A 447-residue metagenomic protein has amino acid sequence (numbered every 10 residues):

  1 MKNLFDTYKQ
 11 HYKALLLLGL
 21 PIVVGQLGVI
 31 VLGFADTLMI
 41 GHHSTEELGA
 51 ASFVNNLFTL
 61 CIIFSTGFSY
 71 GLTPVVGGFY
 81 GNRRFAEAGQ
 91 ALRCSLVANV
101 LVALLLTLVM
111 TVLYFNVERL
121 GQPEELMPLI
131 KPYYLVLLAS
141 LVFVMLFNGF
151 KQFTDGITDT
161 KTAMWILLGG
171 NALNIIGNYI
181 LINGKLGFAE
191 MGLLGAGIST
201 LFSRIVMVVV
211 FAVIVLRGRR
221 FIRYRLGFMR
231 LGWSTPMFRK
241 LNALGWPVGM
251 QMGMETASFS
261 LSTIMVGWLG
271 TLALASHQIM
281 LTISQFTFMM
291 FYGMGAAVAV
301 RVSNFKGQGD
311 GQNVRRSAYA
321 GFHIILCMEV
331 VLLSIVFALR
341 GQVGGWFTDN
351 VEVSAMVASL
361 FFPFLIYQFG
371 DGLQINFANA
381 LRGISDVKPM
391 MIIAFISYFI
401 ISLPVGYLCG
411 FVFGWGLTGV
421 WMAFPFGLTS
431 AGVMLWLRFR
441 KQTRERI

Functional and structural regions predicted by a protein language model:
M1-G19, V76-V142, F188-G245, V302-Y367 (+1 more regions): Short alpha-helical transmembrane segments in multi-pass integral membrane proteins
T7-L38, H42-H43, T59-G71, V75 (+5 more regions): N-terminal transmembrane alpha-helices
L16, L20, L32, F68 (+15 more regions): Residue-level signal for transmembrane alpha-helical positions in Major Facilitator Superfamily
L17-D36, V136, F147, G170 (+5 more regions): Transmembrane helical elements of multi-pass membrane transporters/channels
I22, Q26, T37-L38, P74 (+15 more regions): Transmembrane alpha-helix boundary and packing residues in multipass membrane permease domains and related
L27, V31-G49, V117-E124, I180-L193 (+4 more regions): Helix-terminus/linker motif at the lipid-water interface of multi-pass membrane proteins
L48-T111, V144-A163, T263, S276-R340 (+1 more regions): Small-residue-rich hydrophobic transmembrane alpha-helices
S69, L137-D155, A163-N171, A196-F211 (+5 more regions): Short runs within selected transmembrane alpha-helices of multi-pass transporters and secretion channels
